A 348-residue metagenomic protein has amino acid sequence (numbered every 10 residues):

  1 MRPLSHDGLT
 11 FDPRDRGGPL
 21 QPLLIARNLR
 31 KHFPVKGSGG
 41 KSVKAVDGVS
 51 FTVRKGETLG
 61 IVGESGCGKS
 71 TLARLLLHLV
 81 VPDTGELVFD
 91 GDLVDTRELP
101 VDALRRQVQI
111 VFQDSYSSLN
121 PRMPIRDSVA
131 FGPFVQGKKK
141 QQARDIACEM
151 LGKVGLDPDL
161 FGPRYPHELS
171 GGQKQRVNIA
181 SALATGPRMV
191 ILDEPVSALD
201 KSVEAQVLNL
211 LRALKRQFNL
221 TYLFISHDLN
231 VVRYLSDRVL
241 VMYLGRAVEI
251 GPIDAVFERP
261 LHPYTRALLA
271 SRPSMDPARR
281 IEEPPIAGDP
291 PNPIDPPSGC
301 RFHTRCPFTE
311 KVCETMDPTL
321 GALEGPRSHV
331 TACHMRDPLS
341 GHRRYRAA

Functional and structural regions predicted by a protein language model:
R2-L4, G8-P22, K36, S42 (+1 more regions): Short catalytic/signature loops enriched in Gly
S38-G40, L93-Q109, V135, K140 (+2 more regions): ABC ATPase NBD coupling module
L77: Helix-to-loop junction immediately C-terminal to a conserved catalytic motif
G85-D95, L104, I146: Conserved ABC transporter NBD signature motif
Y165-L169, Q173: Conserved ABC ATPase signature
G186: Conserved catalytic motifs of ABC-family nucleotide-binding domains
A198-I281: P-loop NTP-binding/switch modules centered on Walker-like glycine-rich loops
